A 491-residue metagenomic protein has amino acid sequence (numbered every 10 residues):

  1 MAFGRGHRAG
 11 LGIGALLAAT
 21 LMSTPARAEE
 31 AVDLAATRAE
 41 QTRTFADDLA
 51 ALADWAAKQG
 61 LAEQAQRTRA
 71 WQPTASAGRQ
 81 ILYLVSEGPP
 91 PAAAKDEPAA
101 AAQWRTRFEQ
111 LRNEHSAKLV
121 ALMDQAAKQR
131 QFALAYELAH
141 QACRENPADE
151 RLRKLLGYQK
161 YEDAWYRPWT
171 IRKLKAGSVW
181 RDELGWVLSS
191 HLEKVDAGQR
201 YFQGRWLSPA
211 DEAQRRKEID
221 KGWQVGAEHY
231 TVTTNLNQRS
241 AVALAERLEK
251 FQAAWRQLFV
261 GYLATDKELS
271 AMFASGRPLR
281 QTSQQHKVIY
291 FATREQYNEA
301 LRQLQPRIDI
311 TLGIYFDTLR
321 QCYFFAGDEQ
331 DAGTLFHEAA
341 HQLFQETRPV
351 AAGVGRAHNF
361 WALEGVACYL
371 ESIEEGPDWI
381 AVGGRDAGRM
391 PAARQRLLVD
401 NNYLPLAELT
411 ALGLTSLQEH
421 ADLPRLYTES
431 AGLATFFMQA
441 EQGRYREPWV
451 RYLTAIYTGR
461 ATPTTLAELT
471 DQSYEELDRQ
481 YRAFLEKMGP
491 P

Functional and structural regions predicted by a protein language model:
G10-L21: Bacterial N-terminal signal peptides
D48-L49, K118-L119, R153, L363: TPR repeat positional signature
W71-A117, E137, Q141-V225: Pro/Ala/Gly-rich low-complexity, hydrophilic intrinsically disordered segments
Q224-G353, A357-N359, A461-E468: Juxtacatalytic substrate-recognition/specificity segment
R307-F324, Q330, T334, G353-P491: Acidic/His/Gly-enriched intrinsically disordered linker/tail segments that often contain short helix/coil "MoRF-like"
